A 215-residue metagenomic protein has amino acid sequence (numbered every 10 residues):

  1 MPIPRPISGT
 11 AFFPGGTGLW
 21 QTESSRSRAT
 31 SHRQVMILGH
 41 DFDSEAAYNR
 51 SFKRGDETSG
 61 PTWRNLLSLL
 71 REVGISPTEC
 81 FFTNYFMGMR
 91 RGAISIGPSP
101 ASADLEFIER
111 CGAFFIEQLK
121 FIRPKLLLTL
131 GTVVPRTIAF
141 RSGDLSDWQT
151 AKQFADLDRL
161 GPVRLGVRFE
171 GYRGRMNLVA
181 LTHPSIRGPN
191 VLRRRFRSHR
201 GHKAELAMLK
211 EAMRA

Functional and structural regions predicted by a protein language model:
M1, S8, S95, S99-F107 (+2 more regions): C-terminal capping/extension of enzyme domains
M1-S68, E72, G166-G174, M208-A215: Active-site and ligand/interface coordination hotspots across diverse enzymes and nucleic-acid-associated assemblies
H40-D41, Y85, T129-V134, H183: Short, well-ordered beta-to-alpha junction loops that form the rim of enzyme active sites and present histidine/acidic
S44-Y48, M89-A93, V134-A139, I186-V191: Short catalytic/ligand-binding loop motif for oxyanion handling, primarily in non-cytosolic enzymes, centered on
A47-T58, R90-E109: Surface-exposed cleft-lining segments at the edges of enzyme active sites
G60-S99: Short, surface-exposed acidic-centric catalytic microdomains
F86-R90, A113, A215: Conserved catalytic alpha/beta core of Sir2/sirtuin-type deacylases, generalized to analogous enzyme cores that bind
F115-P135: Proline-aspartate-enriched helix->loop->beta-strand connector
